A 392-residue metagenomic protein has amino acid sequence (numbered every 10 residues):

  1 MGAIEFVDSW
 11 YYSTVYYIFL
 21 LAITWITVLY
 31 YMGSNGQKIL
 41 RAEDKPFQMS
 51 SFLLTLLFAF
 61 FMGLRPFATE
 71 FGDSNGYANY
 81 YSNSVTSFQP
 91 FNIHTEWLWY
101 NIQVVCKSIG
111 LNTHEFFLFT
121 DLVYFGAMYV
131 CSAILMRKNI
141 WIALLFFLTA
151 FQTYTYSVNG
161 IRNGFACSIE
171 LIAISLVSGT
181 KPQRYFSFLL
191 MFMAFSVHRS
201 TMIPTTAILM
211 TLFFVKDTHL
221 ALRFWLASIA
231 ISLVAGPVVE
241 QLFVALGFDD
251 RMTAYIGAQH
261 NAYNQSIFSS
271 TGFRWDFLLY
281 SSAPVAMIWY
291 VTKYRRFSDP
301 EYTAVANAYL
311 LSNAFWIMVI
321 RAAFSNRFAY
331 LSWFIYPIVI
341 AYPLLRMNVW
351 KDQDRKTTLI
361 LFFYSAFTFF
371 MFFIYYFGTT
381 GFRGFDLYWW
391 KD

Functional and structural regions predicted by a protein language model:
E43-S51, A221, F297-Y309, Q353-F363: Membrane-interfacial loop-to-transmembrane alpha-helix junctions, especially the N-terminal start
E70, S74-S82, A207-N326, Y376-D392: Alpha-helical transmembrane segments and terminal signal-anchor/GPI-anchor hydrophobic tails, characterized by long
S74-L111: Short hydrophobic/aromatic helix or loop-helix immediately within or flanking a transmembrane segment in polytopic
F119-L135: Transmembrane-helix motifs of polytopic, lipid-linked glycan transferases
S132-A150: Transmembrane-helix signature of polytopic, membrane-embedded enzymes that assemble or transfer cell-envelope glycans
S157-G164: Short acidic/glycine- and proline-prone juxtamembrane loop motifs at membrane-interface regions of multi-pass membrane
E170-Y185: Membrane-interface transmembrane helices that cradle and orient dolichyl/undecaprenyl
Y185-M210, I317: Membrane-interface alpha helices of multi-pass inner-membrane proteins
